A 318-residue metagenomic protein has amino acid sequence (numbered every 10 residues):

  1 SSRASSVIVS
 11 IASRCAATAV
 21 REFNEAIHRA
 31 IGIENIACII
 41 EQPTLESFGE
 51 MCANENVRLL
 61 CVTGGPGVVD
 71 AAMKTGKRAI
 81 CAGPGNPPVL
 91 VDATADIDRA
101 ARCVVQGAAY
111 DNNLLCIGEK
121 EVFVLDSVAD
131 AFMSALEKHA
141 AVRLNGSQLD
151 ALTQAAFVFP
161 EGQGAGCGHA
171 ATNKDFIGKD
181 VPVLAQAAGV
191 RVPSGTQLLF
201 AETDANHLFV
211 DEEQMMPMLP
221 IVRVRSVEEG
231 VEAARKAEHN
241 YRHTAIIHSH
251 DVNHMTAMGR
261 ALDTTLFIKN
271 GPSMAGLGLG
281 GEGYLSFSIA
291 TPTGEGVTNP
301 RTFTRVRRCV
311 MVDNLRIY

Functional and structural regions predicted by a protein language model:
S1, D70-L198, D204-A205: ALDH superfamily catalytic-core signature
S1-R99: Rossmann-like NAD(P) dinucleotide-binding subdomain of oxidoreductase/dehydrogenase enzymes
V7-I8, C38-E41, C61-G64, A79-A82 (+5 more regions): General beta-strand structural signal in soluble alpha/beta enzymes
R14-T18, E22, Q42, E46 (+13 more regions): Conserved active-site and cofactor/substrate-binding residues in soluble primary-metabolism enzymes
F23-I33, N54, T75, T94 (+7 more regions): Change "in soluble alpha/beta enzymes" to "in soluble alpha/beta proteins
R29-I33, M51-E55, C61, A71-K74 (+7 more regions): Solvent-exposed alpha-helices and their adjacent loops that cap or buttress functional pockets in soluble metabolic
V190-Y318: Conserved C-terminal structural/oligomerization subdomain of aldehyde/semialdehyde dehydrogenase
